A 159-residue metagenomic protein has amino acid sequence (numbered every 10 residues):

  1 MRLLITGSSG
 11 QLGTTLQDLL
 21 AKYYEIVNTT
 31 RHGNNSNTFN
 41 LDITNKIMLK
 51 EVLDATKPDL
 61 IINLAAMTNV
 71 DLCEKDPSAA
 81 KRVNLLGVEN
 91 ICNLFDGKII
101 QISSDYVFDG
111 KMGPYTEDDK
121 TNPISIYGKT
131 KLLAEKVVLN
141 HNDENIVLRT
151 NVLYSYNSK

Functional and structural regions predicted by a protein language model:
M1-Y23: N-terminal Rossmann NAD(P)H-binding glycine-rich loop of SDR-like oxidoreductase domains
T6, T29, I61-A65, I99-S104 (+2 more regions): SDR active-site strand-loop-helix element
R31-I47: Rossmann-fold cofactor-recognition segment
T38, A80-V83, Y127: A hydrophobic alpha-helix adjacent to the NAD(P)-binding/active-site core of NAD(P)-dependent oxidoreductases, strongly
I43-V83: NAD(P)H-binding glycine-rich loop region in Rossmannoid oxidoreductase-like domains and their noncatalytic homologs
L72-I100, L132-V137: NAD(P)-cofactor binding segment of oxidoreductase domains
E89-N122: Conserved Rossmann-fold NAD(P)-dependent oxidoreductase catalytic core, especially the SDR/UDP-sugar
K98-I100, S104-Y106, E135-Y156: Conserved beta-loop-beta element that borders a ligand/cofactor-binding pocket
